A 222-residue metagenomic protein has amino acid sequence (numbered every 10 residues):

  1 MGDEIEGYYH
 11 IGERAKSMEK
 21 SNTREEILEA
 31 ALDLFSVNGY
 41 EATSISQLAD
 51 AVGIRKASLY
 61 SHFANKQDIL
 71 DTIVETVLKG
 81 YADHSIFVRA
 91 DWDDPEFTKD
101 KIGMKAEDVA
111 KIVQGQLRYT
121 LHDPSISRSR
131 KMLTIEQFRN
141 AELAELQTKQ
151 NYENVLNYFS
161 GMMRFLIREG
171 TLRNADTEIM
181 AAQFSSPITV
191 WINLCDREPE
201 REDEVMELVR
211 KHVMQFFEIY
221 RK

Functional and structural regions predicted by a protein language model:
M1-N22, W92-D93: N-terminal intrinsically disordered/low-complexity leader segments
E26, A30, L34-T76: Helix-turn-helix
L28, D71, A106, A110 (+5 more regions): An amphipathic alpha-helix signature
E75-A82, V88-R89: Short, basic, alpha-helical segments at the C-terminal edge of helix-turn-helix-like DNA-binding modules
S85-D123, M180-A181: Hydrophobic alpha-helical connector segments
V113-Q116, R130-T134, F184, I188 (+1 more regions): Short alpha-helical scaffolding segments that buttress acidic/His motifs in well-ordered protein cores
L121-T134, F138-R168: Amphipathic alpha-helical packing segments from all-alpha helical-bundle domains
E145, K149, E153, M163-M214: Hydrophobic/aromatic-rich alpha-helical bundle segments in the mid-to-C-terminal region
